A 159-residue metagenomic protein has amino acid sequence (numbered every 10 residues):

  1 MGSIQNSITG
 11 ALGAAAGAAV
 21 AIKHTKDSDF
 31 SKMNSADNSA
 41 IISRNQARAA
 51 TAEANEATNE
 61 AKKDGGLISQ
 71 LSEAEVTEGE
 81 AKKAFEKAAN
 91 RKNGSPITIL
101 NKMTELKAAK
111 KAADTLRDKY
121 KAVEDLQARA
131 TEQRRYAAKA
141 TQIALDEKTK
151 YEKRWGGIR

Functional and structural regions predicted by a protein language model:
Q5-R159: Extended amphipathic alpha-helical heptad-repeat regions
